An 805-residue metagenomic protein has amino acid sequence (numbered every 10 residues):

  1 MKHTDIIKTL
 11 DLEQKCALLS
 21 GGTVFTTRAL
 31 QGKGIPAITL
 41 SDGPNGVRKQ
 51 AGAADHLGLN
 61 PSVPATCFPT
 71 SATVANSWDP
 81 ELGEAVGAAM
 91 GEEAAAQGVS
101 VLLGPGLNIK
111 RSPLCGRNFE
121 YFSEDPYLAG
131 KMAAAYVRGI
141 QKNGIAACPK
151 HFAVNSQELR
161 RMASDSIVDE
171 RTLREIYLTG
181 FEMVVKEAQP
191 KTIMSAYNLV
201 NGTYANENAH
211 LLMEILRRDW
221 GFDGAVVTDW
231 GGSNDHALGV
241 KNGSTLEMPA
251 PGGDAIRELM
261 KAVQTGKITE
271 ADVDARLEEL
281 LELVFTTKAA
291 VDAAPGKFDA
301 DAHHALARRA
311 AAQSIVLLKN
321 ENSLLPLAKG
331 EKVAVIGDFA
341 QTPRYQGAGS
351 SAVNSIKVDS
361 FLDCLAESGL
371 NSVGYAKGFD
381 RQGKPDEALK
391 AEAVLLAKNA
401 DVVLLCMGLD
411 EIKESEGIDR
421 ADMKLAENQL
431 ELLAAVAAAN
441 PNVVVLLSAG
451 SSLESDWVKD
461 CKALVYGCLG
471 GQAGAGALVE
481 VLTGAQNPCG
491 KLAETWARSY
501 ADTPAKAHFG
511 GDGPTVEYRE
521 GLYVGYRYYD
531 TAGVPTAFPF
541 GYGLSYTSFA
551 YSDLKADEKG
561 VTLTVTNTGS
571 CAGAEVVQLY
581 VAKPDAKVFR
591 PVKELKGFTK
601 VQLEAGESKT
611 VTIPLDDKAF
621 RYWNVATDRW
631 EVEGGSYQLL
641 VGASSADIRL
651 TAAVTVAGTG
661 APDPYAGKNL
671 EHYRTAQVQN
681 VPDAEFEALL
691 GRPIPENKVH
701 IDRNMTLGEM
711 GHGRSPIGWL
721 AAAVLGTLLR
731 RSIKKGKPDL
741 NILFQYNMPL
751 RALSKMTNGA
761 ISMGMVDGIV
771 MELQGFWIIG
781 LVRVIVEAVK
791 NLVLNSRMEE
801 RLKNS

Functional and structural regions predicted by a protein language model:
M1-K618, Y622, S636-L640, S645 (+4 more regions): Glycoside hydrolase catalytic-domain context in secreted enzymes
Y136, H712, P716-S805: Non-catalytic terminal accessory segments
D617-P664: Terminal connector regions
A652-V724: Charged, amphipathic alpha-helical linkers/stalks
